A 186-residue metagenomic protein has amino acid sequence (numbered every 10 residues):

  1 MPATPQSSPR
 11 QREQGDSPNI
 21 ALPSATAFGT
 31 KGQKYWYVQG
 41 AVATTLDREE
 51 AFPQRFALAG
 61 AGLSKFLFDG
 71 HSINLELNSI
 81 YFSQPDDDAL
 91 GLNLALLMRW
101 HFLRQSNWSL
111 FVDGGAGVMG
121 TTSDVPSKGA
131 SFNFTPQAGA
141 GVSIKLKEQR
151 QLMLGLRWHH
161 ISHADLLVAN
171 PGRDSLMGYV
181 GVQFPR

Functional and structural regions predicted by a protein language model:
P2-S64, S175-R186: Short glycine/proline- and aromatic-enriched beta-strand/turn motifs that initiate or cap beta-hairpins
F28-W36, D69-I73, D88, S106-V112 (+2 more regions): Outer-envelope beta-barrel architecture signal
W36-T44, L75-S79, V112-V118, L154-H160 (+1 more regions): Transmembrane beta-barrel strands of outer-membrane/channel proteins
A41-E49, I80-D86, V118-V125, H160-L166: Sequence/structural signature of outer-membrane beta-barrel proteins
P53-A57, D88-L94, W108, A130-P136 (+1 more regions): Residues that define the transmembrane beta-barrel architecture of outer-membrane proteins
A57-D124, Q183-F184: Gram-negative (and chloroplast) outer-membrane scaffold detector with strong preference for beta-barrel transmembrane
L94-M98, G114-V118, F132-V142, W158: Hydrophobic alpha-helical segments of small multi-pass membrane proteins
K145-R186: Predominantly the C-terminal beta-signal and adjacent terminal strand-loop region of outer-membrane beta-barrel
